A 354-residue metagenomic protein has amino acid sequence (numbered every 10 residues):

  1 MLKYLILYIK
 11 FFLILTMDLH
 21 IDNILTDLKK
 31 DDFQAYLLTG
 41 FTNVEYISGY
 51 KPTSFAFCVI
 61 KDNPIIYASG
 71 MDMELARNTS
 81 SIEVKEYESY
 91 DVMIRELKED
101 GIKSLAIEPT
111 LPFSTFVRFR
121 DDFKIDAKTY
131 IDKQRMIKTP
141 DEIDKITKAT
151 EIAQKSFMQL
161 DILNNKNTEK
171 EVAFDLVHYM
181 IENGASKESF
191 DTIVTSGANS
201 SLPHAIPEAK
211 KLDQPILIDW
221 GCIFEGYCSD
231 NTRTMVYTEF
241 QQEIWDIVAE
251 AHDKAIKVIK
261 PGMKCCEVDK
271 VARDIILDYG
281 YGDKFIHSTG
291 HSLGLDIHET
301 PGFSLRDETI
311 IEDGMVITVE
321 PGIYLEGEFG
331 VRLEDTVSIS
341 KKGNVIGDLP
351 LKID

Functional and structural regions predicted by a protein language model:
Y4-D354: Active-site neighborhoods and metal-handling regions in enzymes and metal-associated proteins
